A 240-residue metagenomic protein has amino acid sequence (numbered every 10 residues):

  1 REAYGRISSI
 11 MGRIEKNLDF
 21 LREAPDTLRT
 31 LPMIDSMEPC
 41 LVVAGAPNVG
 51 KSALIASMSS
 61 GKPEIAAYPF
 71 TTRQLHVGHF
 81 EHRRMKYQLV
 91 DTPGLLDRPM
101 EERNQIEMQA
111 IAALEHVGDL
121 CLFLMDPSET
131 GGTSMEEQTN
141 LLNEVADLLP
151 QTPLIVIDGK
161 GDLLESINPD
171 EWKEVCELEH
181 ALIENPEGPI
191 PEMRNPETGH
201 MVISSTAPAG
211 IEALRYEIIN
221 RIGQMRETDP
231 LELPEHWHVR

Functional and structural regions predicted by a protein language model:
R1-C40, L142: Conserved P-loop NTPase architecture
R13-K16, T152-I155, D162-V239: Canonical P-loop GTPase G-domain recognition
D35-S36, A44, A53-H76, H82-I111 (+1 more regions): Switch II (G3) loop of P-loop NTPases
V43, F123, V156-D158: Structural beta-sheet core signal
V49-G50, G210: Conserved glycine(s) of the Walker
T72, H79-R83, Q88, A112-G118 (+2 more regions): Conserved catalytic network of the ASCE P-loop NTPase/AAA+ motor domain
G94-D97, P127-G131, K160-E165, S205-G210: Conserved nucleotide-binding/hydrolysis micro-motifs of P-loop NTPases
E102-E129, N140-Q151: Inter-motif core of Ras-like GTPase G domains
